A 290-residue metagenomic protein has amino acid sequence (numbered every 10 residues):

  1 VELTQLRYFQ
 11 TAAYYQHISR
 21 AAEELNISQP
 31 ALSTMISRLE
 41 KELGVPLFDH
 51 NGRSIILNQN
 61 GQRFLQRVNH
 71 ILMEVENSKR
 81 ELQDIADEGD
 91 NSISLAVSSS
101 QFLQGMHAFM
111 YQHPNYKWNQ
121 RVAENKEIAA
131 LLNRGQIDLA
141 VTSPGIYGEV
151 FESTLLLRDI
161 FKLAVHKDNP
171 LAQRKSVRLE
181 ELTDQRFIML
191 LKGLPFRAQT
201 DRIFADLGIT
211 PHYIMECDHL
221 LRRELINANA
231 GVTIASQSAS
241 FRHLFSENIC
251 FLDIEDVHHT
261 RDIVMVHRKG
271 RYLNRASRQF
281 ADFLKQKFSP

Functional and structural regions predicted by a protein language model:
Q10-S28: Short helix-boundary/capping micro-motifs
E40-L57: A short LG(V/I)-centered, amphipathic sequence patch enriched for acidic residue(s) preceding the LG motif
K41, D90-L95, S99-V122, A130-L131 (+1 more regions): Short alpha-helix C-terminal cap/hinge motif
Q66, G105-A108, Q112, N125-V165 (+2 more regions): Short beta-strand-centered segments that line the small-molecule binding cleft or hinge of alpha/beta clamshell
D87, F151-F161, V165-F187: Flexible hinge/capping segments at coil-to-helix
Q104-G105, Q185-L207, Q237, L273-A281: Secondary-structure junction motif
E124-A129, N133-I137, T142-S143, G193-L252: Hydrophobic hinge/microswitch elements
C250-P290: A late-sequence structural motif
